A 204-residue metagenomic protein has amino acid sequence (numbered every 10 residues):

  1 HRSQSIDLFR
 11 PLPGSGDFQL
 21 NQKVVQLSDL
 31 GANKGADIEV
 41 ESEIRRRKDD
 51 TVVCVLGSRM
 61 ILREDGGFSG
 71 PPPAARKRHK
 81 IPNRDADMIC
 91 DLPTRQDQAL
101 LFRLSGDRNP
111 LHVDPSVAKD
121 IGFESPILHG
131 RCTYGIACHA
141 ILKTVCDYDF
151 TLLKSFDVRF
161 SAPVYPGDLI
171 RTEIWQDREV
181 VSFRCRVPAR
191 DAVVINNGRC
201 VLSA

Functional and structural regions predicted by a protein language model:
S3-S5, R10-C90, V164-P166, R171-A204: HotDog/MaoC-like acyl-thioester-processing domains
S5-F9, R47-K48, L101, R108 (+1 more regions): Active-site helix/loop of acyl-thioester processing domains in fatty-acid/polyketide metabolism, spanning hotdog-fold
G14-S15, S28-A32, H112-V113, V145-F150: Intrinsically disordered, low-complexity segments enriched in polar/charged residues with Gly/Pro, especially when
M60-L128, L142: Catalytic strand-loop segment that frames the active site of acyl-thioester-processing enzymes
I141-Q176: A conserved acidic, glycine/proline-rich C-terminal tail/linker
